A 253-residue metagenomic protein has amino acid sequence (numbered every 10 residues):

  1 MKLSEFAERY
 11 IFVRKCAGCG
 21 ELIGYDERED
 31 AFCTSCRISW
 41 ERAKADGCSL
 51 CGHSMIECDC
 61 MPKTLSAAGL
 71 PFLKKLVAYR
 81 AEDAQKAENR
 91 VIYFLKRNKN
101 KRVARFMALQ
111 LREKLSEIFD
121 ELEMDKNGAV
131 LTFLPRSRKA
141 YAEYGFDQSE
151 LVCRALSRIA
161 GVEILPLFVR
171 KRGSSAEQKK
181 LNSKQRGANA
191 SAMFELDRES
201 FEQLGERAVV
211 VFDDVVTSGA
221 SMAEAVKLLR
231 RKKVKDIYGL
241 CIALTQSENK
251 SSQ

Functional and structural regions predicted by a protein language model:
M1-Q253: Glycine-rich phosphate/pyrophosphate-handling loop used in enzymes and phosphotransfer proteins
